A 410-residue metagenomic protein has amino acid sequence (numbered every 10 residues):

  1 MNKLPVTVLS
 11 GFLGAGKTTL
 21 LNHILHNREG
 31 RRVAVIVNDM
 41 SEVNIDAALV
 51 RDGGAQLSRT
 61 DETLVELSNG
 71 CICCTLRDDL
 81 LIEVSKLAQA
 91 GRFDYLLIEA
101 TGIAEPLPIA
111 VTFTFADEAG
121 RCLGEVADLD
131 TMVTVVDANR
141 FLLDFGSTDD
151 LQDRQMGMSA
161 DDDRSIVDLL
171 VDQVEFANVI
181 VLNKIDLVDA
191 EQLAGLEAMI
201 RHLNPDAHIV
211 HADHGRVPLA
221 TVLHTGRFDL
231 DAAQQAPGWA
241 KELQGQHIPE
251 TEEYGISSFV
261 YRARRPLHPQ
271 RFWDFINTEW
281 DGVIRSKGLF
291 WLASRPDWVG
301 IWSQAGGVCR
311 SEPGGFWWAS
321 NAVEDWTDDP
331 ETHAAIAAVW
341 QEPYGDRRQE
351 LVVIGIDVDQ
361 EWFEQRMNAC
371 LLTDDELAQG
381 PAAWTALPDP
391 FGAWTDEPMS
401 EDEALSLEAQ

Functional and structural regions predicted by a protein language model:
M1, K17, S406-Q410: Polar low-complexity intrinsically disordered regions
N2-D168: Nucleotide-state-sensitive switch-loop elements of NTP-binding domains
E42, F141, S147-E350, Q360 (+1 more regions): C-terminal accessory "lid"/substrate-recognition subdomains
A47, R77, L107-A110, A190-A194 (+2 more regions): Conserved strand-to-helix beginnings and helix N-cap segments that scaffold or border functional pockets
A48-G54, A198-I200, Q365-N368: Short, aromatic/basic amphipathic alpha-helical patches
E99, I103-A104, D128-M132, L187-V188 (+2 more regions): Short, exposed beta-strand "edge-strand" segments with a Pro/Gly-rich flavor and a Y/T-containing core
D357: Residues that form ligand- and interface-recognition hot spots within folded domains
